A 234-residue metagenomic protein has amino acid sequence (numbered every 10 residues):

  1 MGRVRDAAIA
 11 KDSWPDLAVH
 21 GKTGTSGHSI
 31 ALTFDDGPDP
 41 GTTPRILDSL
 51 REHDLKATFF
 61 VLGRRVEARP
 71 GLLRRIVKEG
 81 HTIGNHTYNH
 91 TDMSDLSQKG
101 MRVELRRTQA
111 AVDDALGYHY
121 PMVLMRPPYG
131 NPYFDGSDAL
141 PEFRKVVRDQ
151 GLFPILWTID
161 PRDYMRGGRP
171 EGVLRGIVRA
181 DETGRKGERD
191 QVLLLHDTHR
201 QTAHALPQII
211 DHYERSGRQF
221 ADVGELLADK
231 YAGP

Functional and structural regions predicted by a protein language model:
M1-T33, P38-D54, G71-R74, R169-G172 (+2 more regions): N-terminal pre-catalytic segment of deacetylase/amide-hydrolase enzymes
G27-H28, K78, Y120: Alpha-helical hydrophobic/aromatic positions enriched in membrane-embedded helices and signal peptides
S29-A31, A57, R189-L195: Generic beta-sheet signal
A31, L47-G63, R75-V77, T82-H86 (+2 more regions): Short, well-structured secondary-structure segments
T33, T42-T43, T58, T87 (+2 more regions): Ser/Thr-centric signal marking residues that sit in or immediately flank functional binding/regulatory motifs
D35, H86, P128: Active-site glycine-centered loops adjacent to acidic/histidine catalytic or metal-binding residues that shape
G37-D39, G63-V66, H199-R200: Short beta->alpha connector loops
E67, N89-Q219, E225-G233: Catalytic domains of cell-wall/extracellular-matrix polysaccharide-remodeling enzymes, centered on de-N-acetylation
